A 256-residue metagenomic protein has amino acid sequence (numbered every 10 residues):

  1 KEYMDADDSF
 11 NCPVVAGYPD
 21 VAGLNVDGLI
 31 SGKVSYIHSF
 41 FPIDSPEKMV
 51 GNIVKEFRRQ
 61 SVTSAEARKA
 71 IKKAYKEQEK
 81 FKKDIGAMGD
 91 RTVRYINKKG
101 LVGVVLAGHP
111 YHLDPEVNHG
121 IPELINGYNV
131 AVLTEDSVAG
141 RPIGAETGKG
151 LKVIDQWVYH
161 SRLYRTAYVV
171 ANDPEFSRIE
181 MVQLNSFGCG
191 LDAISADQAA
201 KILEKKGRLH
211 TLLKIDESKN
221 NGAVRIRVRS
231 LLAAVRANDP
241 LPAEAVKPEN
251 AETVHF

Functional and structural regions predicted by a protein language model:
K1-F256: An N-terminal assembly and electron-transfer interface module characteristic of large anaerobic redox and radical
